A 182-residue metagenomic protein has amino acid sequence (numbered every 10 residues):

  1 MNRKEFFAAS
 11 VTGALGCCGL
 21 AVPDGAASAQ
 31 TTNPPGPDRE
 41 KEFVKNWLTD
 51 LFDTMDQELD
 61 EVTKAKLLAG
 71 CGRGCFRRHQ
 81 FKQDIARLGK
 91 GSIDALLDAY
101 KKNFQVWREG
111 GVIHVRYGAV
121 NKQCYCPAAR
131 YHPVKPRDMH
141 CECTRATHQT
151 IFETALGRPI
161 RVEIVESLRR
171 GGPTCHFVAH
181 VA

Functional and structural regions predicted by a protein language model:
M1-A14: N-terminal secretory signal peptides and thylakoid transit peptides that target proteins across membranes
F7, P159-A182: Short terminal or interdomain "cap/linker" segment that borders an active site or interface and mediates
G16-L20: Hydrophobic h-region of N-terminal signal peptides that target proteins for export in Gram-negative bacteria
A21-Q57: C-terminal segment of N-terminal export signals and the immediately downstream linker at the start of the mature
E58-H140, A146: Amphipathic interaction/junction segments at domain boundaries or subunit interfaces
W107-E109, L156, G171: A short, structural micro-pattern
T144-F152: Short amphipathic alpha-helical segments
F152-P159: Short secondary-structure junctions
